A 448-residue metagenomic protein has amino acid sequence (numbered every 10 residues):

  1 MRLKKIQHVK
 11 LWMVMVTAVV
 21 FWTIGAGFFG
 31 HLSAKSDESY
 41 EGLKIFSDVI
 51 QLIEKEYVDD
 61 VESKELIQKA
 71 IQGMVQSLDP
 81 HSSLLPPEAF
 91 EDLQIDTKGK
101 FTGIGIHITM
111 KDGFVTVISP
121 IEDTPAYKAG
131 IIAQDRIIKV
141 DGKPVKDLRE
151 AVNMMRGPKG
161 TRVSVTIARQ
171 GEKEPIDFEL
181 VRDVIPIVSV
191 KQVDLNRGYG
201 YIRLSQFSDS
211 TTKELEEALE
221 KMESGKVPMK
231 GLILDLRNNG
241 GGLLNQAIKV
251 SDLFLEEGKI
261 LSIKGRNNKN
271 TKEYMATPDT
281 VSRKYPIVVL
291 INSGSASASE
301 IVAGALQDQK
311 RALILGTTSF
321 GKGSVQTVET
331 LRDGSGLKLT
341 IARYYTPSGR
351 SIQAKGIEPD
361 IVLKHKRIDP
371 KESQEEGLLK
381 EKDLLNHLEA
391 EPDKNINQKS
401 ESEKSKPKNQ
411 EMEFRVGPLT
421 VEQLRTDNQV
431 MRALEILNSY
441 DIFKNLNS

Functional and structural regions predicted by a protein language model:
R2-L3, F28-G42, F46-S63, T116-I121 (+5 more regions): Cleft-lining beta-strand/loop regions that shape enzyme active-site pockets
R2-M15: Membrane-entry signal-anchor segments at the cytosolic-membrane interface, especially the N-terminal signal anchor
W12-G27: Hydrophobic membrane-insertion alpha-helices, especially the h-region of bacterial N-terminal signal peptides
A34-D48, L52-E56, E62, Q76-G105 (+2 more regions): Glycine-biased strand-turn-strand hairpin within the trypsin-fold
Y57-I118, R162-S164, A168-E179, I187-S189 (+2 more regions): Extended, small/polar residue-biased N-terminal targeting/export presequences and adjacent propeptide/linker tracts
S293-A296, G304, D308-I314, S319-K371 (+1 more regions): Acidic, polar loop-rich interaction surfaces within structured domains
R343, S348-S448: Conserved functional hotspot residues or short segments at active or partner-binding sites across diverse domains
